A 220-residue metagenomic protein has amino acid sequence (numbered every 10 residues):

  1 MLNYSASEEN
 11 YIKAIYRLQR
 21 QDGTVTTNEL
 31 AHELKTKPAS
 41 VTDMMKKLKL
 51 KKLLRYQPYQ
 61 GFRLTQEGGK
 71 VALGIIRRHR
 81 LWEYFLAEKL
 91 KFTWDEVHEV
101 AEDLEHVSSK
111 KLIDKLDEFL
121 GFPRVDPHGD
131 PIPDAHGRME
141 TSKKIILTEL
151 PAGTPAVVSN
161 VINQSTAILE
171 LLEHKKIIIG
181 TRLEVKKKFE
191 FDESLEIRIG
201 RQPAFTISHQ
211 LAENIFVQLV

Functional and structural regions predicted by a protein language model:
M1-I12: Short alpha-helical segments that sit at the start of domains
Q21-A31: Short acidic, hydrophobic short linear motifs in intrinsically disordered regions
A39, D95: Key DNA-contact positions within bacterial/archaeal DNA-binding proteins
M45-K46: Short, hydrophobic-biased segments on the C-terminal half of alpha helices that form "recognition helices"
K49-Q57: A short, conserved structural fragment
Q60-H79: Basic, amphipathic "hinge/linker" alpha-helix immediately C-terminal to the N-terminal HTH DNA-binding motif
E105-L211: Mid-protein regulatory/catalytic core that forms ligand/cofactor-binding pockets and protein-protein interaction
